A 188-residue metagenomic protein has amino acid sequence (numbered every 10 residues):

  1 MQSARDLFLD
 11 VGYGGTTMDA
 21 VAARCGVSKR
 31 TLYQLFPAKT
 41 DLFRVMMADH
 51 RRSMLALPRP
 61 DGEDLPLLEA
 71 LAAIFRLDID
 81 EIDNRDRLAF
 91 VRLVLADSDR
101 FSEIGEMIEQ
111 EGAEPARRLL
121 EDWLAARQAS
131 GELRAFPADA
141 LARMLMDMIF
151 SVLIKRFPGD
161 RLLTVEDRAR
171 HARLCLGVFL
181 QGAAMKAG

Functional and structural regions predicted by a protein language model:
S3-D41, V45-M47: Helix-turn-helix
Y13, F36, L95-F101, E111-G112: Short helix-capping/turn signature of helix-turn-helix
K39, M46, H50, L71 (+7 more regions): Hydrophobic/aromatic residues within well-ordered alpha-helical segments
R44-F75, D80-I82, L119-L120, A125-A126: Amphipathic alpha-helical linker/stalk segments
L65, E69, N84, L88-A89 (+4 more regions): Amphipathic alpha-helical packing segments from all-alpha helical-bundle domains
F75-D83, V91-D99, V178-G182: Helix-loop "lid/cap" segments that line or gate small-molecule binding pockets
Q128-L176, K186-G188: Hydrophobic/aromatic-rich alpha-helical bundle segments in the mid-to-C-terminal region
